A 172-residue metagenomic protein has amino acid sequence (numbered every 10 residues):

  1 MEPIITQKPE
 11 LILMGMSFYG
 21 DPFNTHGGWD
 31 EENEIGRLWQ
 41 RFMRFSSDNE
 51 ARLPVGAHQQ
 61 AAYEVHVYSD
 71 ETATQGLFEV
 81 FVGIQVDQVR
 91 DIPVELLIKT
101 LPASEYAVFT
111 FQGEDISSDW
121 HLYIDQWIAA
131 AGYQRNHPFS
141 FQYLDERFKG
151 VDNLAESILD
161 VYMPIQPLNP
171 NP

Functional and structural regions predicted by a protein language model:
M1-P172: A solvent-exposed interaction/effector surface
